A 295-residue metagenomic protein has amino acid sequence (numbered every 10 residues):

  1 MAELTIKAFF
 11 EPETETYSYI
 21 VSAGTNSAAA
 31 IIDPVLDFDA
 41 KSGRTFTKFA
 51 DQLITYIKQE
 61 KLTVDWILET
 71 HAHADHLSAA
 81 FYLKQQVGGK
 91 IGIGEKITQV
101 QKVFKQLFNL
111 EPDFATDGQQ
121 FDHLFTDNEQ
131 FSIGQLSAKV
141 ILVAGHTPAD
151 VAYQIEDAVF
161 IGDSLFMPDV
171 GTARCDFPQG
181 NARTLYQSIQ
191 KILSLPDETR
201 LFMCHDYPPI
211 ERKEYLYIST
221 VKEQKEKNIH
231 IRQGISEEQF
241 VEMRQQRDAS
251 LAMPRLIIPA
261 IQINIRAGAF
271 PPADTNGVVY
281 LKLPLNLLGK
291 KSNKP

Functional and structural regions predicted by a protein language model:
A2-T5, K96, Q187-R200, C204-P295: Accessory terminal helices/loops
A2-T63, A152-I161, P168: Conserved beta-strand hairpin/beta-sheet module of binuclear metal-dependent hydrolase folds, prominently
T5-F9, I20, D127-I155, S194: Core dinuclear metal-dependent hydrolase active-site scaffold
T14, F38-D39, A72-L77, T98-Q101 (+3 more regions): Active-site environment of divalent metal-dependent phosphoester hydrolases
I32, D65-A72, G92-E95, V143-G145 (+2 more regions): Active-site neighborhood of phospho(di)ester-bond hydrolases with catalytic His/Asp-centered motifs
L36-G134, K227: Active-site HxH/HxHxD metal-binding segment of metal-dependent hydrolases
L142, T147-I155, F160, S164-V170 (+1 more regions): Ligand/cofactor pocket segment of small-molecule handling proteins
T172-L195: Active-site-adjacent loop/tail segments of enzyme domains
